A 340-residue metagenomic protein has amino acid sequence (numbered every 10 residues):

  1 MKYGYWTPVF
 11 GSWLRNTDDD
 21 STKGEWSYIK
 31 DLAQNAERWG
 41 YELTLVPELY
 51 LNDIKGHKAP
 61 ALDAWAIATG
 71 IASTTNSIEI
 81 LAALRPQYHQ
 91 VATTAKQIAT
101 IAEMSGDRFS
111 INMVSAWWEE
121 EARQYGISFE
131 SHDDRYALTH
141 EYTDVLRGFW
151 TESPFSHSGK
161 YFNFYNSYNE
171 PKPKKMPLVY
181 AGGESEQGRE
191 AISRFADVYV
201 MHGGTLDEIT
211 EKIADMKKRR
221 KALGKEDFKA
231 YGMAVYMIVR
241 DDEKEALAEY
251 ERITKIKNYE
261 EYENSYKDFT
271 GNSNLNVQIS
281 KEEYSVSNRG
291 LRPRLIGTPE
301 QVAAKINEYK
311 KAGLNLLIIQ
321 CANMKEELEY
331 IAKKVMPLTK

Functional and structural regions predicted by a protein language model:
M1-T74, K172-P177: N-terminal beta1-alpha1-beta2 module of alpha/beta enzyme domains
Y3-Y5, T44-V46, E79-A82, F109-M113 (+4 more regions): Hydrophobic faces of well-ordered beta-strands that scaffold small-molecule active sites in alpha/beta enzyme cores
Y5-V9, R38, Y125, H132-P173 (+2 more regions): An alpha-helical appendage that flanks or caps ligand/catalytic pockets
S12-W26, A83-A92, S128, P173-E184 (+2 more regions): Active-site mouth loops of central-metabolism enzymes
K23-A36, T94, A181-R194, R252 (+1 more regions): Short, acidic/polar
A36, G40, I71, I101 (+9 more regions): Conserved, mostly hydrophobic/aromatic
E37-R38, A68-N76, I98, A102-F109 (+3 more regions): Acidic (Asp/Glu)-rich catalytic clusters
K55-L81, L138-V145, F149, K221-L223 (+1 more regions): Alpha-helix-loop-beta-strand connector modules within alpha/beta enzyme cores
